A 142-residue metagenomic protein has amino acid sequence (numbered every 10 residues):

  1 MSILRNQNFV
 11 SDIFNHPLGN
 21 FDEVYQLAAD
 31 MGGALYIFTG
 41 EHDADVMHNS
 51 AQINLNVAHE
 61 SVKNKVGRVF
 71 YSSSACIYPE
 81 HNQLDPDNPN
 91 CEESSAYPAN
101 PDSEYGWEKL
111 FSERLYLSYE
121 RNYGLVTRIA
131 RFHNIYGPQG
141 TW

Functional and structural regions predicted by a protein language model:
F9-S50, E60-K63: NAD(P)H-binding glycine-rich loop region in Rossmannoid oxidoreductase-like domains and their noncatalytic homologs
E23, I53-N56, R68, F111-S112: Conserved cofactor-binding/catalytic machinery of classical short-chain dehydrogenase/reductase
V24-D30, V69-A75, A130-F132: SDR active-site strand-loop-helix element
A34-D43, E80-P86, T141-W142: Conserved catalytic-core motifs of eukaryotic protein kinase domains, centered on the activation segment
V46, A96, N100-E108, F132 (+1 more regions): The catalytic Tyr-centered alpha-helix of NAD(P)H-dependent dehydrogenases
L55-D102: Conserved Rossmann-fold NAD(P)-dependent oxidoreductase catalytic core, especially the SDR/UDP-sugar
N56, E80, N100-R128: Active-site Tyr-X1-5-Lys
I77-Y78, R128, I135-G137: Conserved sequence/active-site signature of Rossmann-fold short-chain dehydrogenase/reductase
